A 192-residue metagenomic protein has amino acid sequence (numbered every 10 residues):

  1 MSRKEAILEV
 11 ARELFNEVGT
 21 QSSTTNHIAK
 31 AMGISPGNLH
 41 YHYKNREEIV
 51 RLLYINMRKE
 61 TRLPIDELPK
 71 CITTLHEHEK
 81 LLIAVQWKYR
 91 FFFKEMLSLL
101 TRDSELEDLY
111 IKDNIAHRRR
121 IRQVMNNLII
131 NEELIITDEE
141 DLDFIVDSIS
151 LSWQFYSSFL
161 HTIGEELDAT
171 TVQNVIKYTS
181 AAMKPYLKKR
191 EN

Functional and structural regions predicted by a protein language model:
M1-K4: Short, Lys/Arg-enriched anionic-surface-contact patches
A6, V10, L14-E48, L52: Helix-turn-helix
I55-T61: Short, basic, alpha-helical segments at the C-terminal edge of helix-turn-helix-like DNA-binding modules
I65-F91, V146: Hydrophobic alpha-helical connector segments
H76, K80, E139-S150, Q154: Short, well-structured alpha-helical segments
W87-D108, Q123, S158: Amphipathic alpha-helical segments used for helix-helix packing
H117-V146, I163-G164: Hydrophobic alpha-helical bundle segments that form small-molecule/ligand-binding pockets
Q123-N126, S152-N192: C-terminal peripheral helix-coil segments that are non-catalytic and often amphipathic
